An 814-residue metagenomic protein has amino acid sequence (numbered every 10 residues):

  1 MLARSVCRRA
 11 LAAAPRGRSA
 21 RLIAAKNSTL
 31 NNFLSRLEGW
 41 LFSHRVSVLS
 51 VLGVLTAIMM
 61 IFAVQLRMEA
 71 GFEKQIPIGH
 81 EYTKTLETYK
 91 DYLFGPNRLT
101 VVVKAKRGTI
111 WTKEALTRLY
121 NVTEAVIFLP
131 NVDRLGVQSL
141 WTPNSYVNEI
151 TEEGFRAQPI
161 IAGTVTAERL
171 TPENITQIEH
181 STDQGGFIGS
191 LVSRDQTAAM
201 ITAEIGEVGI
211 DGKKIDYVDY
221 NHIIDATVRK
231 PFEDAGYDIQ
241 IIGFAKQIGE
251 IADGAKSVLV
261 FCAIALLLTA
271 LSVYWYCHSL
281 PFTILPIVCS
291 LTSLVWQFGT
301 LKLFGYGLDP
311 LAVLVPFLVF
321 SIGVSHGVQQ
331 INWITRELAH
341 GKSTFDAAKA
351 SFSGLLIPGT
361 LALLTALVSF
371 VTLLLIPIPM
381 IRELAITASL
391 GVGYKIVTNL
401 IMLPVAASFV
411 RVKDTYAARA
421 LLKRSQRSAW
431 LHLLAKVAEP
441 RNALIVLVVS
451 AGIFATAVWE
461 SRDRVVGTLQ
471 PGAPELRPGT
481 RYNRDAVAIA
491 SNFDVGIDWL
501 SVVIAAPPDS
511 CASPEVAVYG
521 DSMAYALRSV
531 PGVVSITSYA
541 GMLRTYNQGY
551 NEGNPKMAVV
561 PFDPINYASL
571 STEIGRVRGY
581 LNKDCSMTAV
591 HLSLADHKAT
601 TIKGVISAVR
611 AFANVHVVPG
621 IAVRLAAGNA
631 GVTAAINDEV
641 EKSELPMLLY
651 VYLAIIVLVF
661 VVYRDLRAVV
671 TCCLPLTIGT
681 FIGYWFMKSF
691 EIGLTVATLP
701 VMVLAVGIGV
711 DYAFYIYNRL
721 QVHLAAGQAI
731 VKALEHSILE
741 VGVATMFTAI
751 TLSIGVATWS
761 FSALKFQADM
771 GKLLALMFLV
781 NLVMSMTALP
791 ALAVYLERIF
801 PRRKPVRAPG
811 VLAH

Functional and structural regions predicted by a protein language model:
R21-A70, V405, K413, R419-Q470 (+2 more regions): Signature of alpha-helical transmembrane segments and their immediate interfacial
A167-L280, D521, Y567-Y652: Extracytoplasmic
D253-L308, L375-P379, P646-E691, F761: Interfacial segments of transmembrane alpha-helices in multi-pass membrane proteins
S272, T360-M402, I656-F660, I682-G693 (+2 more regions): Hydrophobic, glycine/alanine-rich multi-pass transmembrane helices and their short helix-loop junctions in large
F282-Q330, A668-Y717, A757, M784-A788 (+1 more regions): Hydrophobic transmembrane alpha-helices and their membrane-interface caps in long multi-pass transport proteins
L318-A339, G359-A366, I401, L704-H723 (+4 more regions): Short helical (or helix-break) motifs at transmembrane helix termini and adjacent helical loops in multi-pass membrane
E337-L364, H723-F747: Helix-loop junctions and hydrophobic alpha-helical segments within the transmembrane domains of large membrane
V437, R441-N566: Juxtamembrane segments of multi-pass membrane proteins
